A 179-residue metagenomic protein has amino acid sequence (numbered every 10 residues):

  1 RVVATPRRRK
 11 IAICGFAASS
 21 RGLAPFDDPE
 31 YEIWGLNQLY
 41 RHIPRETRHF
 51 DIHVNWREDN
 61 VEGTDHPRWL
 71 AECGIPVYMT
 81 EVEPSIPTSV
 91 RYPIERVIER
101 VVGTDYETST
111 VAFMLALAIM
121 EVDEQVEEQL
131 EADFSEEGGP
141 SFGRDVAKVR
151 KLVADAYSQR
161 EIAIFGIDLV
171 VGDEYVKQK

Functional and structural regions predicted by a protein language model:
R1-K179: Metal-ion/cofactor- or nucleotide/acyl-coenzyme-handling active-site neighborhoods
